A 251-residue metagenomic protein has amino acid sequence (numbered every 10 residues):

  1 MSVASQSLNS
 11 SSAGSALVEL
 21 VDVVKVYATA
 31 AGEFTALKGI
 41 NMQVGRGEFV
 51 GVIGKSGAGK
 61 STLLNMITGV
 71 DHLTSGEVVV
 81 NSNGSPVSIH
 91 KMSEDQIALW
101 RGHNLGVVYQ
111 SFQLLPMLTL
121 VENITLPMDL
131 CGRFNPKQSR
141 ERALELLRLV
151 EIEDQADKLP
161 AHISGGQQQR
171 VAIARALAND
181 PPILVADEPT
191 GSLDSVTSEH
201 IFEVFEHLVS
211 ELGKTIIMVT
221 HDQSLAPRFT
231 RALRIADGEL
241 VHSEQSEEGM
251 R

Functional and structural regions predicted by a protein language model:
M1-V26, H242-R251: ABC-family P-loop ATPase nucleotide-binding domain
S15-I235: ABC family nucleotide-binding domain
